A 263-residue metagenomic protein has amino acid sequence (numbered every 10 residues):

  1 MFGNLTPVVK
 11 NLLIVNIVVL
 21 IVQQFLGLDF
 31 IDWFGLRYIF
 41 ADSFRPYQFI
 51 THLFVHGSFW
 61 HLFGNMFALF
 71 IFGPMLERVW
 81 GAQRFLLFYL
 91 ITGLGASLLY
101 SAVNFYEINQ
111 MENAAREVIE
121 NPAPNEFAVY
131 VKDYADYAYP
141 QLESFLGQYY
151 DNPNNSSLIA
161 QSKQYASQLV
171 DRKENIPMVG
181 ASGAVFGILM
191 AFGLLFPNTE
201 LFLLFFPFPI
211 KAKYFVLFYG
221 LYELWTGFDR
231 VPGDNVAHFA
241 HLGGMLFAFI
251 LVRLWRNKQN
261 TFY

Functional and structural regions predicted by a protein language model:
M1-Y263: A detector for small-residue-rich transmembrane helices and their helix-helix packing motifs
